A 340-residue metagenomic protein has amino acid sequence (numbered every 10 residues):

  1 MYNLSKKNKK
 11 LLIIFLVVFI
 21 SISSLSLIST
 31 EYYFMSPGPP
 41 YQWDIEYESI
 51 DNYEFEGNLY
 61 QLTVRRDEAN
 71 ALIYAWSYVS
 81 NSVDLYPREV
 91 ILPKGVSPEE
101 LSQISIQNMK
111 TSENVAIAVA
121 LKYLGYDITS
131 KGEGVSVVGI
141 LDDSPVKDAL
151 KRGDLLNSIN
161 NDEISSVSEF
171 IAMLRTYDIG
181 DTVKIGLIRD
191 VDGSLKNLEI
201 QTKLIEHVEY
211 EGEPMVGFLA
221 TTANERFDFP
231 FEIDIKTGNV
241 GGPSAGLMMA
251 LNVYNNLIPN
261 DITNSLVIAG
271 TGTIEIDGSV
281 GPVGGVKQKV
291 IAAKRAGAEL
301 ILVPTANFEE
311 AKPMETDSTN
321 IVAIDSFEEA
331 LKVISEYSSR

Functional and structural regions predicted by a protein language model:
K10-S29: Hydrophobic membrane-insertion alpha-helices, especially the h-region of bacterial N-terminal signal peptides
Y53-Q103: Extracytoplasmic/periplasmic/luminal assembly and interaction segments in envelope/secretory/respiratory proteins
E100-T111, D142, N157-N160, I233-P243 (+2 more regions): Second-shell loop/turn segments in exported
T111, I117-S158, D162-V167, S279-G284 (+1 more regions): PDZ/PDZ-like domain segments forming the peptide/carboxylate-binding groove, activating on the N-terminal beta-strands
L121, V146, G153-L156, N160 (+6 more regions): Terminal peptide-recognition signature
L124, I171-F218, P313-E329, V333-S339: PDZ-domain C-terminal substructure recognizer with occasional recognition of PDZ-binding tails
D190-N252: C-terminal, low-ordered peptide segments at domain boundaries
N256, I268, I276-I301: Glycine- and Gly-Pro-enriched alpha-helical subdomains that act as flexible, kink-prone "lid/hinge" or packing modules
